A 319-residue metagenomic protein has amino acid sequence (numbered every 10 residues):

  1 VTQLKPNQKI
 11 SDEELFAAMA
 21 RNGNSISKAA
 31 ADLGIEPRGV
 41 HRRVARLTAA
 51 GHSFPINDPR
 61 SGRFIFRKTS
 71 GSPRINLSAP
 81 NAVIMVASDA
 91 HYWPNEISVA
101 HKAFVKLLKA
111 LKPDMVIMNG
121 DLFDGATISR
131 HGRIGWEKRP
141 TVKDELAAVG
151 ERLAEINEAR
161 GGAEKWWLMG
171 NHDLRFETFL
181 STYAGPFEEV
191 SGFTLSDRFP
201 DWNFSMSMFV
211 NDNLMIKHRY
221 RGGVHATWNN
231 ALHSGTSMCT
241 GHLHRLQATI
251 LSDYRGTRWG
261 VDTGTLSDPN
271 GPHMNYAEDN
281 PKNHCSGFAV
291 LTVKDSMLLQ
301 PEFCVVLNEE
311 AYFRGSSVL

Functional and structural regions predicted by a protein language model:
N7-G23: Short, amphipathic alpha-helical "recognition" segments used to contact nucleic acids or chromatin
K28-L33: Short alpha-helical "recognition helix" segments of helix-turn-helix
R38: Key DNA-contact positions within bacterial/archaeal DNA-binding proteins
R42, P55-R60, A87, Y92-R198: Core catalytic region of metal-dependent phosphoesterases/phosphodiesterases, especially metallo-beta-lactamase-like
R43, L47: Residues in the recognition helix of alpha-helical DNA-binding motifs
T48-G71: Short Lys/Arg-enriched helix C-cap and helix-to-coil transition segments that create basic nucleic-acid-contact patches
F64-S98: Mobile, glycine- and charge-enriched loop segments and immediately flanking short secondary-structure elements within
N211-C304: Conserved beta-sheet core of the metallophosphoesterase superfamily
